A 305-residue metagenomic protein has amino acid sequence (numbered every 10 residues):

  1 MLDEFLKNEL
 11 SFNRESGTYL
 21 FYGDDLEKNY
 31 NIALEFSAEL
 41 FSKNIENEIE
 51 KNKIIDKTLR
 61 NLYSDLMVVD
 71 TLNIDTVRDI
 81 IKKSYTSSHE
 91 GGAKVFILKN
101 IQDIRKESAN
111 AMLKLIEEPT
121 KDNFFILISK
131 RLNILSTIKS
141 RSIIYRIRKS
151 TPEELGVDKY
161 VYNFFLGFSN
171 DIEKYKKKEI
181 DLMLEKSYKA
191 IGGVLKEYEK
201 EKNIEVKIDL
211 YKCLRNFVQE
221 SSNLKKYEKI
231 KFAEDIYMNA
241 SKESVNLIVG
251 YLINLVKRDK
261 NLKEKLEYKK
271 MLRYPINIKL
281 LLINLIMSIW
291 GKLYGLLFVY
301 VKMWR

Functional and structural regions predicted by a protein language model:
M1-L59, D122-F124, K130-R305: Charged, glycine-rich active-site and insertion segments that engage polyanionic ligands
L6-F12, I74-V95, Q102-D103, N110-K114: Conserved alpha-helical scaffold flanking the Walker A/P-loop in AAA+ ATPase domains
S42, T86, E117-E118: Conserved amphipathic alpha-helical interaction elements at protein-protein interfaces in regulatory, energy-coupling
E50-D75: AAA+/P-loop NTPase substrate/partner-engagement loops
V68-V69, L98, I147: Conserved beta-strand positions
G91-V95, T120-I126: Loop/turn-to-beta-strand initiation segments
R105-E107, S136: Conserved D-loop-proximal element of ABC-family nucleotide-binding domains
K114-P119, K130: Gly/Ser-rich helix-loop-strand patches that form or flank binding pockets for ribonucleotide-derived cofactors
